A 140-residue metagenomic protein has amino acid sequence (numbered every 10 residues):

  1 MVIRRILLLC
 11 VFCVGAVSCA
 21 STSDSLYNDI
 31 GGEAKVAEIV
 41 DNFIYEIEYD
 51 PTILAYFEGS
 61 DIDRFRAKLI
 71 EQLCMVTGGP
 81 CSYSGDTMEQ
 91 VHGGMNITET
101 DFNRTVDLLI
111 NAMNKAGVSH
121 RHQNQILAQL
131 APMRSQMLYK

Functional and structural regions predicted by a protein language model:
M1-L7: Bacterial N-terminal signal peptides that target proteins for export
C13-V14, E46: Residue-level signal for helical boundary/lining positions with a hydrophobic bias
A16-S18: C-terminal motif of bacterial Sec signal peptides marking the signal peptidase cleavage site
A20-K140: Globin-like tetrapyrrole-binding proteins
